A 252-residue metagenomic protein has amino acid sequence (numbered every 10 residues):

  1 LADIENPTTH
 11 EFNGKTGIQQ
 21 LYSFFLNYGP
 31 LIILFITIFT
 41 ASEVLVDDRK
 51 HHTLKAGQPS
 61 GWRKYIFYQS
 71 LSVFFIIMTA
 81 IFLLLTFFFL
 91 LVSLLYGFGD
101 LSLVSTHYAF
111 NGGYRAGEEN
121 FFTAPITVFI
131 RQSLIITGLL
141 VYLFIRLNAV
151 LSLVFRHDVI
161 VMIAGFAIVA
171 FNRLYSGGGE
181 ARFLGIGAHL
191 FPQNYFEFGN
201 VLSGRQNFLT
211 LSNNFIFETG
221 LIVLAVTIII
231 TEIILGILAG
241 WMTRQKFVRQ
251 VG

Functional and structural regions predicted by a protein language model:
D3-V46, L71-I145, A149, L153 (+3 more regions): Secretory targeting signals
S42-I76: Helix-loop-helix units of permease transmembrane domains in multi-pass membrane transporters, especially ABC
K55-A56, F144, V159-A167, M242-G252: C-terminal/domain-terminus segments
T79-L83, F171-E180: Hydrophobic alpha-helical transmembrane segments in multi-pass membrane proteins
F89-L101, H157, G177, A181-G185 (+1 more regions): Transmembrane helix-loop junctions in multipass membrane proteins, especially transporters and channels
L147-V154, L224-G252: Junction motif at the cytosolic side of a transmembrane helix
H157-N172, A188-F191: Central hydrophobic cores of alpha-helical transmembrane segments in multi-pass integral membrane proteins
G177, G185-E197: Eukaryotic, compositionally biased intrinsically disordered regions
